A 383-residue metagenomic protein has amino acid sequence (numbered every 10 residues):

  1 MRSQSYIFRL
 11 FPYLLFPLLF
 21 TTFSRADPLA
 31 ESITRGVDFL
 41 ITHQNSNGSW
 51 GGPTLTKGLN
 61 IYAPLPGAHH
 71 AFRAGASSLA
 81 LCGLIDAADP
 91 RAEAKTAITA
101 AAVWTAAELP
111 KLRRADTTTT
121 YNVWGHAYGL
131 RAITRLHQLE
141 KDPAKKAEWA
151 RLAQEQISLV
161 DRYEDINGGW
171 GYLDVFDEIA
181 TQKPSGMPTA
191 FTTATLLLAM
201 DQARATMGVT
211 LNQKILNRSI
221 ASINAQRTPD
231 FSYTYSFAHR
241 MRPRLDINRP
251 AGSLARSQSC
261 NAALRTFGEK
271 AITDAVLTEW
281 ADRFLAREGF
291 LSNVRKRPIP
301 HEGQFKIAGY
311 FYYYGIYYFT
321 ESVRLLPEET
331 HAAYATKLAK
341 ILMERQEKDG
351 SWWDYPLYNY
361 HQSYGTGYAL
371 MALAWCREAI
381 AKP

Functional and structural regions predicted by a protein language model:
M1-F8: N-terminal secretory signal peptides that target proteins for export/translocation
Q4, L18-L19, R25: Low-complexity intrinsically disordered segments
R9-T21: Bacterial N-terminal signal peptides
A26-D38, T42, S46-A97, P110-S158 (+3 more regions): An alpha-helical repeat/solenoid feature that recognizes helix-turn-helix modules
A102-T105: Active-site-surrounding "flap" and adjacent substrate/cofactor-binding loops of secreted or lumenal enzymes, prototyped
S222: Active-site neighborhood of glycoside hydrolase catalytic domains
L342-M343: TPR/TPR-like (Sel1-like) alpha-helical repeat modules
E347-K348: The feature captures the short pre-catalytic strand/loop hairpin that immediately precedes and shapes the active-site
